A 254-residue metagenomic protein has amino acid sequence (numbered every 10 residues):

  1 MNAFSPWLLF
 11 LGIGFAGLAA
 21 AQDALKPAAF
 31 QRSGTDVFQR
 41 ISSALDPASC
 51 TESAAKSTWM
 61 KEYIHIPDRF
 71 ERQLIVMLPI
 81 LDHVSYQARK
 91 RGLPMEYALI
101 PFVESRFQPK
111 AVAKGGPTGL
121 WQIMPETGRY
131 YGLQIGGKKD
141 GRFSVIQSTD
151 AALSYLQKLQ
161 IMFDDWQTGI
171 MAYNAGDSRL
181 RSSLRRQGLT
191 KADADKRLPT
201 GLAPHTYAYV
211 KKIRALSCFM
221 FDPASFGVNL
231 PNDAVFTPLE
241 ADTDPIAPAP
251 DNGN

Functional and structural regions predicted by a protein language model:
P6-A16: Bacterial N-terminal signal peptides
A19-G92: An acidic, Gly/Ser/Thr/Pro-rich helix-cap/linker signature
L93-P109, G169-N174: Short, functionally critical alpha-helical segments immediately adjacent to catalytic or ligand/cofactor-binding
R106, L120-L133, A175-R179, F219: Glycine-rich, acidic and aromatic/proline-enriched surface loops and short helix-turn segments that act as binding
G115-G137, T149-L156: Substrate-binding/active-site groove segments that recognize and process beta-1,4-linked N-acetyl-hexosamine
L156-R186: Catalytic and binding regions of secreted/periplasmic enzymes and modules that target cell-wall glycans
T206-P231: Catalytic cores of secreted or luminal carbohydrate-active enzymes
S225-N254: Low-complexity, Gly/Ser/Thr/Pro-rich intrinsically disordered linker/tail segments
